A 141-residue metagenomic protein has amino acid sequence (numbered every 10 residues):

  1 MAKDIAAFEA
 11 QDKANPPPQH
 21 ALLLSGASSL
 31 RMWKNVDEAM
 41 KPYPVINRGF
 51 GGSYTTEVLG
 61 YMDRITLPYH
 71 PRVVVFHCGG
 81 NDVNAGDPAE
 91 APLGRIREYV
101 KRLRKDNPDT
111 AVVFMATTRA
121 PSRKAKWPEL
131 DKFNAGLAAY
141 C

Functional and structural regions predicted by a protein language model:
M1-H70: Serine-esterase "nucleophile elbow" of acetyl-processing enzymes
E38, G60-C141: Alpha-helical cap/lid subdomain in secreted, periplasmic, or secretory-pathway luminal O-acyl-processing enzymes
